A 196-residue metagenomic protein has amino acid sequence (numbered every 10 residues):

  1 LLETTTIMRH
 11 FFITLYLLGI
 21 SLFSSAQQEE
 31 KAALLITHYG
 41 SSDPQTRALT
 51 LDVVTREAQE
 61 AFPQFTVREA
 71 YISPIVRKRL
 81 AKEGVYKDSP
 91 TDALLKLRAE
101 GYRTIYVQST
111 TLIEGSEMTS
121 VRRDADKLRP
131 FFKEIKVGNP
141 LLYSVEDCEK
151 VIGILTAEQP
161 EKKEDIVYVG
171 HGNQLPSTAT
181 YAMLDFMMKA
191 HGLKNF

Functional and structural regions predicted by a protein language model:
E3-F11: Positively charged n-region of N-terminal signal peptides that target proteins for export
E3-T4, S21, K133, K189: A general, composition-driven signal for non-globular sequence regions
F12, Y16-S25: Hydrophobic h-region of N-terminal signal peptides that target proteins for export in Gram-negative bacteria
Q27-F196: Active-site-proximal alpha-helix that buttresses catalytic centers in soluble enzyme cores
